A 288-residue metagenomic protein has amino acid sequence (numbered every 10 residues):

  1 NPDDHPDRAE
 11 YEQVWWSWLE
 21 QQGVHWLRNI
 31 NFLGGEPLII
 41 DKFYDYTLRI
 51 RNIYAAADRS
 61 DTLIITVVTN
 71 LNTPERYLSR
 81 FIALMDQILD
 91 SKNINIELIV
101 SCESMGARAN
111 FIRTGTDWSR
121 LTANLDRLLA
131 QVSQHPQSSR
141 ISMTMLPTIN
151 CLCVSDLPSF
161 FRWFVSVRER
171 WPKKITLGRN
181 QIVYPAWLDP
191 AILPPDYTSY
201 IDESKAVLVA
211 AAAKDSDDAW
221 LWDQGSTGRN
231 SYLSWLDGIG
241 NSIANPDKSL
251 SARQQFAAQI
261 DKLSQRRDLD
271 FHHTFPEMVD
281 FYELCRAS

Functional and structural regions predicted by a protein language model:
N1-Y11, H25-F43, I53-S79, Q87-A123 (+2 more regions): Core AdoMet radical
E10-W18: Conserved RecA-like ASCE ATPase "motif II neighborhood" in helicase/translocase motors
S17, W26, Y46-T47: Catalytic cores of extracellular degradative/oxidative enzymes
Q21-Q22: Catalytic domains of carbohydrate-active enzymes, especially glycoside hydrolases
L89-C102, D117-E283: Conserved C-terminal portion of the radical SAM core fold that forms the substrate/S-adenosylmethionine-binding
